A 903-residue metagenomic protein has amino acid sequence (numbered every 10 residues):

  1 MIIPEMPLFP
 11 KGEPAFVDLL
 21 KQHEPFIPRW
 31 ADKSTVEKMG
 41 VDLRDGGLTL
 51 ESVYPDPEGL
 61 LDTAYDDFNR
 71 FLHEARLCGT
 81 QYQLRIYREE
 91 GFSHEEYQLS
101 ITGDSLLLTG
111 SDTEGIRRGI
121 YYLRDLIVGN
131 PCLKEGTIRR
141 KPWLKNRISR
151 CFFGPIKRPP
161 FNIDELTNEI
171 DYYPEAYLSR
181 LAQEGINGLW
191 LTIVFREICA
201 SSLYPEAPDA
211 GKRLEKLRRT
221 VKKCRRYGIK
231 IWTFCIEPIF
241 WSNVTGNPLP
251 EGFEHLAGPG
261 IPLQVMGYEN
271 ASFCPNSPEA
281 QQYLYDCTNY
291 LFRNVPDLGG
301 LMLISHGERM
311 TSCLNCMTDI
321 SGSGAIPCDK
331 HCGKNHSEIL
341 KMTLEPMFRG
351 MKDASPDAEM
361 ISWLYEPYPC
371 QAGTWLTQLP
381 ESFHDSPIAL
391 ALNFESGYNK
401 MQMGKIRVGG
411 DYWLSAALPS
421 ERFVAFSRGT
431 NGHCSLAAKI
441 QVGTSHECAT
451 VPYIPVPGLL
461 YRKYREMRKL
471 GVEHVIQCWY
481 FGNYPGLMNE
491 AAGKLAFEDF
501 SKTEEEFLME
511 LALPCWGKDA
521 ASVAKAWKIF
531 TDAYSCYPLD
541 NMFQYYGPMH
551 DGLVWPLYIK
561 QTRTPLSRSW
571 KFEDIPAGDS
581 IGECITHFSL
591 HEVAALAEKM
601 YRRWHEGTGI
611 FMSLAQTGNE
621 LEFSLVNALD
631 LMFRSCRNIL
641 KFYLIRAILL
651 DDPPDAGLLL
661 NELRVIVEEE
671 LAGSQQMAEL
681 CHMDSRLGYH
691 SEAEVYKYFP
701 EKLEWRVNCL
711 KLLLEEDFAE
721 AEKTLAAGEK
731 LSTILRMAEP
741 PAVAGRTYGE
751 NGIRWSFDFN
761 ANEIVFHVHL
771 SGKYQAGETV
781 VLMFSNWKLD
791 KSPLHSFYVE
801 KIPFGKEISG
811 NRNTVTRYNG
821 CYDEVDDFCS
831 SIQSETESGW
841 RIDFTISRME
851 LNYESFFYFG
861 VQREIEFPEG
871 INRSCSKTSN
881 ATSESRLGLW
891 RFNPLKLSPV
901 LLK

Functional and structural regions predicted by a protein language model:
I2-D45, T49, P55-E58, T63-F71 (+5 more regions): Feature activates predominantly on carbohydrate-active enzymes
I2-K38, D62, E135, I170 (+3 more regions): Substrate-binding groove of N-acetylhexosamine-processing glycoside hydrolases
V53-P55, Y87-E89, G110-E114, V768-Y774 (+1 more regions): Secondary-structure transition/turn motif
H73-R88, G373: Short acidic low-complexity segments
G119-I120, F161-N162, M401-G404, A449-V451 (+3 more regions): Short conserved micro-motifs at the rims of enzyme active sites and ligand-binding pockets
F153-P155, F195, E237, S305-G307 (+10 more regions): Short, flexible loop/turn elements at secondary-structure junctions
A280-D286, Q616-G618, G749-E750: Short linear interaction motifs
E722-K903: Structural preference for beta-rich elements and adjacent junctions enriched in aromatics
